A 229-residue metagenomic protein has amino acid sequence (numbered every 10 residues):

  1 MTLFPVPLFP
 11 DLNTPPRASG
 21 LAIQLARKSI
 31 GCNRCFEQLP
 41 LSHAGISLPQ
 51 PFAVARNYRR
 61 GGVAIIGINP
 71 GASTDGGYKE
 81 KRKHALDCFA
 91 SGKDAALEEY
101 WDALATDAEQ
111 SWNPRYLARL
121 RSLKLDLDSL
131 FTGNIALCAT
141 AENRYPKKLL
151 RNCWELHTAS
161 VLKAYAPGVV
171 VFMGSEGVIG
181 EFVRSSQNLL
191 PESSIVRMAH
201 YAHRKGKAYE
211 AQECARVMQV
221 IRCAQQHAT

Functional and structural regions predicted by a protein language model:
T2-V169, G177: A polyanion-binding, active-site-adjacent surface
G76-K79, R144-Y145, V183-R184, K207-A211: Short aromatic-enriched loop/helix-cap "lid" or pocket-rim segments at secondary-structure transitions that line
L125-L127, L189-E192: Short, well-ordered coil/turn elements that cap or connect secondary structure elements
M173: Conserved residues at the C-terminal ends of beta-strands
G180-P191: Short, aromatic/basic amphipathic alpha-helical patches
P191-Q219: Short, flexible loop segments at boundaries between secondary-structure elements
R216-A228: C-terminal alpha-helix
